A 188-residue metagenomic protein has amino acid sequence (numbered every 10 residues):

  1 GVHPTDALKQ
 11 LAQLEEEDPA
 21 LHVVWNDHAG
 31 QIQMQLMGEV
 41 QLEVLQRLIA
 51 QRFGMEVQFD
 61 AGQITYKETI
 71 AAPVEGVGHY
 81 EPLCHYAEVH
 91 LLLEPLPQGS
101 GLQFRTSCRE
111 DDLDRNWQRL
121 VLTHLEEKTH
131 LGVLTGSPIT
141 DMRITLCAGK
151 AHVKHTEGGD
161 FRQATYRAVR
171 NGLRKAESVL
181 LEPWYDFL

Functional and structural regions predicted by a protein language model:
G1-L188: Accessory interaction regions appended to the cores of large information-processing enzymes
